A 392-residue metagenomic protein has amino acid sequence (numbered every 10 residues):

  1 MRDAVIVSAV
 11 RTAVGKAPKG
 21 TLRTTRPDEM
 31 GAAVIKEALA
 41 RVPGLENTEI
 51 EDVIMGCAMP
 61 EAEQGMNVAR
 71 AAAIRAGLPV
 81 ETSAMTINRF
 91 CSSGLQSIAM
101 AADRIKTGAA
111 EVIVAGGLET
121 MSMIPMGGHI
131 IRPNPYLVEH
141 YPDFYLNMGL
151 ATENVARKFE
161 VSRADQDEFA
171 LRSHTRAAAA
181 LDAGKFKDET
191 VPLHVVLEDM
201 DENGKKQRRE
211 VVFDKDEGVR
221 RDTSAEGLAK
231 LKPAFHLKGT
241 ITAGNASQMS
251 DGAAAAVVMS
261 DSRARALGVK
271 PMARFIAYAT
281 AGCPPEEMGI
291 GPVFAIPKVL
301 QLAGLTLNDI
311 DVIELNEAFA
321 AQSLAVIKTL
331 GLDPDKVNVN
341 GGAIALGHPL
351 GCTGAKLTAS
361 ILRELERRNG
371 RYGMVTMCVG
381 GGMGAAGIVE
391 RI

Functional and structural regions predicted by a protein language model:
M1-P27, S224-I290, F294, A359-S360 (+2 more regions): Condensing-enzyme catalytic core mediating Claisen C-C bond formation in acyl metabolism
R11-A13, T24, D28-A33, G44 (+3 more regions): N-terminal extracellular/periplasmic Venus flytrap/periplasmic-binding protein-like
L22-V112, G117-P135, T190-F213, E286-E287 (+1 more regions): Conserved beta-ketoacyl condensing-enzyme motif
T25, C57-E111, P142-E153, D222-Q248 (+3 more regions): Conserved catalytic cysteine-centered active-site region of acyl-thioester-dependent Claisen-condensing enzymes
P27-P43, V68-A72, S97, M148-V155 (+5 more regions): Short, well-ordered amphipathic alpha-helical segments that serve as non-catalytic structural scaffolds within diverse
I87-L118, A156-F186, A255-S262, I327 (+2 more regions): Active-site-proximal alpha-helical scaffold in enzymes
A179, A255-L267, P271-A277, F294-Q301 (+2 more regions): Condensing-enzyme catalytic core of the thiolase-fold
